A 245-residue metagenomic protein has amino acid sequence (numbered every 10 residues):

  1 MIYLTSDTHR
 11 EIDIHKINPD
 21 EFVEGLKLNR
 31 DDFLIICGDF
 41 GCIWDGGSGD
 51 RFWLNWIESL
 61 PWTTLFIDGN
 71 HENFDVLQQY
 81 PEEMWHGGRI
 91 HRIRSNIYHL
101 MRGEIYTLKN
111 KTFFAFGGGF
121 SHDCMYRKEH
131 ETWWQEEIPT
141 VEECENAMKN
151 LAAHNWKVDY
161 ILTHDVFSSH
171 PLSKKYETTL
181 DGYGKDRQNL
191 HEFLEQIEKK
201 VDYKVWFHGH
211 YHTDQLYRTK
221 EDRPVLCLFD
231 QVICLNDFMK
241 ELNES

Functional and structural regions predicted by a protein language model:
M1-Y3, E104-A115, Y160, T219-V225: Beta-strand-turn-beta hairpins that frame and shape the catalytic cleft of phosphate-ester-processing enzymes
L4-D7, L34-D39, T63-H71, L100-M101 (+3 more regions): Active-site neighborhood of phospho(di)ester-bond hydrolases with catalytic His/Asp-centered motifs
T5, E11-L108, L194: Core catalytic region of metal-dependent phosphoesterases/phosphodiesterases, especially metallo-beta-lactamase-like
H9-H15, G41-G46, N70-V76, I105-Y106 (+3 more regions): Active-site environment of divalent metal-dependent phosphoester hydrolases
P19-L28, M148-N155, L242: Short amphipathic alpha-helix with an adjacent loop that forms part of the alpha/beta core around
W62-T64, E82-H86, N96-H99, F113 (+2 more regions): Active-site regions of enzymes building and remodeling cell-envelope glycoconjugates
G88, S95, K109-Q188: Active-site-proximal loop/helix segment associated with metal-binding centers of metalloenzymes
T107, K185, E195-K200, Y211-S245: Binuclear metal-dependent phosphoesterase catalytic core
